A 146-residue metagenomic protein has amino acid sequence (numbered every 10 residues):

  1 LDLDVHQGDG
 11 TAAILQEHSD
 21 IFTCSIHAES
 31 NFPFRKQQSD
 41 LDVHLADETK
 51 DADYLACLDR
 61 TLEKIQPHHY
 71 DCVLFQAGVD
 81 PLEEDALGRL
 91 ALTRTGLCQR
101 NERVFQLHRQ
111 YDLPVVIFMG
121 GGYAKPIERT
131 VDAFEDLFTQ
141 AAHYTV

Functional and structural regions predicted by a protein language model:
L1-V146: A general "terminal functional-core" signal
